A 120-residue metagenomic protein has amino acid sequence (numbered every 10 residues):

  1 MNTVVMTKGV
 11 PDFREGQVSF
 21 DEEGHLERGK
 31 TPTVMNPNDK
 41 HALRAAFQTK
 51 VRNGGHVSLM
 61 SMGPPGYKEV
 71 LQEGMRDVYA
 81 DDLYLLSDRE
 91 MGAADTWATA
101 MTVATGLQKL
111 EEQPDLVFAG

Functional and structural regions predicted by a protein language model:
M1-G120: N-terminal glycine-rich FAD/FM-binding segment characteristic of electron-transfer flavoproteins
